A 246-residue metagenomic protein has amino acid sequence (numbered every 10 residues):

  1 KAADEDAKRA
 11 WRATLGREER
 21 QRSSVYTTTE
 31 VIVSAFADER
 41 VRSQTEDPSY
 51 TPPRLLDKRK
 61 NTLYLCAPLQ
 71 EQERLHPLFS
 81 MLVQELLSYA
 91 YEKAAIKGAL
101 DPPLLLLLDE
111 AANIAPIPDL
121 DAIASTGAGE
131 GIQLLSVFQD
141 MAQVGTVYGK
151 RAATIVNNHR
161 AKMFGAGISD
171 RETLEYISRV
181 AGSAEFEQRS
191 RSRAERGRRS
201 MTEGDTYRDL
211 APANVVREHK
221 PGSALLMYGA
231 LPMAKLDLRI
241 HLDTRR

Functional and structural regions predicted by a protein language model:
K1-I132, V147, T206, A211-K235 (+1 more regions): P-loop NTPase motor domains
K60, D121-S125, Q143-R246: P-loop NTPase motor core of the ASCE superfamily
Q72, N113, M141, D170-R171: Alpha-helix N-cap/helix-start and coil->helix boundary motif
F138: H-loop/switch region of ABC-family ATPase nucleotide-binding domains
